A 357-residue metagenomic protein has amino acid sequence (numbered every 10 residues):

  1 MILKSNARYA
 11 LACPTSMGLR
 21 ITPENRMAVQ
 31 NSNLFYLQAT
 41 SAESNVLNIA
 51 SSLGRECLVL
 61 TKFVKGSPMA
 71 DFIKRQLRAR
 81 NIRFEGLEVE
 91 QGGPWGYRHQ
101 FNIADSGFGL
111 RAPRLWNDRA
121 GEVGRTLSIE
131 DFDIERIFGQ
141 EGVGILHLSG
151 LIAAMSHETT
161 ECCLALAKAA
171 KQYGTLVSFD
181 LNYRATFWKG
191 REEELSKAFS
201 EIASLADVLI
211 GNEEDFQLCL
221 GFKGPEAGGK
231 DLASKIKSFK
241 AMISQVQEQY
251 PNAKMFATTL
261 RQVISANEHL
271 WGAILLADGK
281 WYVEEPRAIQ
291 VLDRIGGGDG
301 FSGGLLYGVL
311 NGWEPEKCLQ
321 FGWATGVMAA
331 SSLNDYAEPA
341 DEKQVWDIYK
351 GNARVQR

Functional and structural regions predicted by a protein language model:
M1-V29, L34: Positively charged, low-complexity intrinsically disordered leader regions
M27-N48: Short catalytic helix/loop segments, enriched in acidic residues and glycine and frequently bearing histidine
S41-S52, C163-A169: Histidine-anchored nucleotide/phosphate-binding helix
E56-G150, V345-R357: Conserved N-terminal subdomain of the carbohydrate kinase-like
C57, F84, V177-F179, I210: Hydrophobic beta-strand scaffold residues
E161-G174, K197-L205: Catalytic-core regions built around general acid/base machinery
F187-D278: Conserved phosphate/ATP/ADP-binding segment of small-molecule kinases
A266, Y282-G351: Conserved post-catalytic alpha-helical subdomain immediately downstream of the catalytic base and nucleotide-binding
